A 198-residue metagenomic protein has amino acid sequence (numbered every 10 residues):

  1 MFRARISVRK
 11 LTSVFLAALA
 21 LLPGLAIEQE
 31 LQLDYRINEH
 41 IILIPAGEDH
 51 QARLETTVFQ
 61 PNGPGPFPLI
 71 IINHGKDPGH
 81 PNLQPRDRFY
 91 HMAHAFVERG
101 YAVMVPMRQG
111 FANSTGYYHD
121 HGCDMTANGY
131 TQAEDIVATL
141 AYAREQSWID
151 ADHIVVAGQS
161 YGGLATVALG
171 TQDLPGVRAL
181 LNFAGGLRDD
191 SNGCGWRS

Functional and structural regions predicted by a protein language model:
Q29-G65: N-terminal cap/lid segment of alpha/beta-hydrolase-fold proteins
P66-G75: Short beta-strand element of the alpha/beta-hydrolase
N73, P106-R108, F183: Alpha/beta-hydrolase
D77-F89, A95, V105-T131: Cap/lid segment of the alpha/beta-hydrolase catalytic domain
D124-S147: Alpha/beta-hydrolase active-site loop
W148-S160: Alpha/beta-hydrolase fold nucleophile elbow
G163-L174: Short glycine-enriched nucleophile-adjacent loop and the immediately C-terminal alpha-helix near the catalytic center
A179, A184-S198: The feature captures the conserved acid-bearing segment of alpha/beta-hydrolase catalytic domains
